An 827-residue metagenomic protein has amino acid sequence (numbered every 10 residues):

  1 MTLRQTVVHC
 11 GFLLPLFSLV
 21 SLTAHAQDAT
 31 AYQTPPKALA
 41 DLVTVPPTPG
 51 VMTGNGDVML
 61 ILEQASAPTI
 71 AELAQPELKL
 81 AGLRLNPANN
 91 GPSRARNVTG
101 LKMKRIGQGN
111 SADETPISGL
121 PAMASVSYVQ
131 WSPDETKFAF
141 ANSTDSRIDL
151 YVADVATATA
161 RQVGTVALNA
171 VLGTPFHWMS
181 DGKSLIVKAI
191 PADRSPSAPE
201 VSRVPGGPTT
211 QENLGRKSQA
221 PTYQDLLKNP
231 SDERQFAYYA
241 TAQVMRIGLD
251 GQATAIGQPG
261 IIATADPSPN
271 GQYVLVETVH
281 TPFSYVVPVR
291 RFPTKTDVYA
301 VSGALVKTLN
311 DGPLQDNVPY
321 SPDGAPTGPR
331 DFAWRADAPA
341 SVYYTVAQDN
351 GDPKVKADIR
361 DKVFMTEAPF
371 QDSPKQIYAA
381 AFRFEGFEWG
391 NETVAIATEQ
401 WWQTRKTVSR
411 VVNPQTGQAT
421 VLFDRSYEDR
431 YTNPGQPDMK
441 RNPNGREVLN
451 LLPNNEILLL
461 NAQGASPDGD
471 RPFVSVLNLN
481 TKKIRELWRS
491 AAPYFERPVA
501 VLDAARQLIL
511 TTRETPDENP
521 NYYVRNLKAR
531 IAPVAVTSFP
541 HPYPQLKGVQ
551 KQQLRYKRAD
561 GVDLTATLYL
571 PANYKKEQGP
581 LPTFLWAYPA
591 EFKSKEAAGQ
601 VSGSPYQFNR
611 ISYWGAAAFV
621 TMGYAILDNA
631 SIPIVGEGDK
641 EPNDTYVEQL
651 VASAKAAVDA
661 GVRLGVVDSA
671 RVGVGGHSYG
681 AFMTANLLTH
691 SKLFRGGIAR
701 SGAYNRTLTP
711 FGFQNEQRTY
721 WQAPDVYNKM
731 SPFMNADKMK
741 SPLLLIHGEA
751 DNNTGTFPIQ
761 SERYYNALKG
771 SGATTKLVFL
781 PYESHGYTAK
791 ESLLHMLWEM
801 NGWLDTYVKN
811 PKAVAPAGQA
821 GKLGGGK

Functional and structural regions predicted by a protein language model:
M1-F12: Bacterial N-terminal signal peptides that target proteins for export
C10-S21: Bacterial N-terminal signal peptides
T23-A532, S538-G548, D563, G599-Q600 (+1 more regions): Beta-propeller folds
G56, Q272, H280-T281, P329 (+7 more regions): Serine-hydrolase catalytic core recognition
